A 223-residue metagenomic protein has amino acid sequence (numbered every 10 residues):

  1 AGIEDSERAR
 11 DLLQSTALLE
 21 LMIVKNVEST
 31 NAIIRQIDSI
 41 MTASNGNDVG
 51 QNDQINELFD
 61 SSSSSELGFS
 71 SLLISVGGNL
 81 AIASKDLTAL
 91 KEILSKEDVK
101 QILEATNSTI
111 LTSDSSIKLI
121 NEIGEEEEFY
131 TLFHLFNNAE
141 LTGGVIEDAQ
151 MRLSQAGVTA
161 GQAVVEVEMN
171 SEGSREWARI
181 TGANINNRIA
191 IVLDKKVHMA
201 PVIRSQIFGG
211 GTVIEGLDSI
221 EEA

Functional and structural regions predicted by a protein language model:
A1-I203, F208, T212: Non-transmembrane, solvent-exposed regions of membrane trafficking/translocation machinery
F208-A223: Extended, hydrophilic extramembrane loops/domains of integral membrane proteins
